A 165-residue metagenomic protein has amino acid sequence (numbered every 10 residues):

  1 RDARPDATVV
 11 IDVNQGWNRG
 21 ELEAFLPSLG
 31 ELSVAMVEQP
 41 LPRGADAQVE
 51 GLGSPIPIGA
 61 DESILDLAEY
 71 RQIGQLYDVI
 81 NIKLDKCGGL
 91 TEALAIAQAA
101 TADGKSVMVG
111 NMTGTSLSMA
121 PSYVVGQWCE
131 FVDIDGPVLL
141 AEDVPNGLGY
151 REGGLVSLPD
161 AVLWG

Functional and structural regions predicted by a protein language model:
R1-I56: Metal-dependent enolase-superfamily TIM-barrel catalytic cores that perform enediolate-based chemistry
V13-N14, Q39-P40, D61-E62, L84 (+2 more regions): Fold-independent oxyanion-binding glycine-rich loops and adjacent beta-strand/coil segments at enzyme active sites
R19, G110-G165: Flexible C-terminal active-site loop/helix
F25, V37, A45, D66-A68 (+7 more regions): Residues in flexible loops and secondary-structure boundaries
G44-D135: Catalytic alpha/beta core domains of metabolic enzymes, predominantly
